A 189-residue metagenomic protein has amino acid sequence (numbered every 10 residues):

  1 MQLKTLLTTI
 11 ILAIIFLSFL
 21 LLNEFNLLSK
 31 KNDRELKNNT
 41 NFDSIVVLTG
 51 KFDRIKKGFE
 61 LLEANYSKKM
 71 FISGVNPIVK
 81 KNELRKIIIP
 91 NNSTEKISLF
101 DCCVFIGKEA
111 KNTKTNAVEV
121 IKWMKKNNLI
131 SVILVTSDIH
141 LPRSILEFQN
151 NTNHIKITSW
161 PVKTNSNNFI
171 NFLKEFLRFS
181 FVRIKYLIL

Functional and structural regions predicted by a protein language model:
M1-T5: Positively charged n-region of N-terminal signal peptides that target proteins for export
L6-N23: Hydrophobic membrane-insertion alpha-helices, especially the h-region of bacterial N-terminal signal peptides
L22-F172: A structural signal for short, hydrophobic/glycine-enriched beta-strand patches
N168-I188: A transmembrane-helix-recognition feature enriched in membrane-embedded lipid enzymes and envelope glyco-/phospholipid
